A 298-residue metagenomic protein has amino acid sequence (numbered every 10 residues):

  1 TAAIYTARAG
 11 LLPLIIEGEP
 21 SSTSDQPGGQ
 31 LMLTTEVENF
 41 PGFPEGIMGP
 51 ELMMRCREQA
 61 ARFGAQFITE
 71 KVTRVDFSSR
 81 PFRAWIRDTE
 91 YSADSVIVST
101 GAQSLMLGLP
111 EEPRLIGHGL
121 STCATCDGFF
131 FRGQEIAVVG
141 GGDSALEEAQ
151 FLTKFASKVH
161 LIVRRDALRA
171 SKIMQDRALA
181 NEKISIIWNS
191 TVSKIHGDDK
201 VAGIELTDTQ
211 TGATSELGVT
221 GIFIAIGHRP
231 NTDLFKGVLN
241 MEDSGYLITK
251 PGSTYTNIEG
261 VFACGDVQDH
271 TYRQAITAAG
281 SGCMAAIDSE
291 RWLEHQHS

Functional and structural regions predicted by a protein language model:
T1-F63, Q134-E135, L146-K172, E242: Beta1-alpha1 glycine-rich phosphate/pyrophosphate-binding loop at the start of Rossmann-like nucleotide-binding domains
A2-A7, A145, A149, A263-C264 (+2 more regions): Small-residue (primarily alanine) positions within well-ordered alpha-helices, especially packing/interaction faces
S24, M106-L107, L146-E147, R169 (+3 more regions): Glycine/Thr-rich phosphate-binding loops of Rossmann-like dinucleotide-binding domains
R57-S79, A84-I86, Y91, T153-P251 (+1 more regions): A Rossmann-like FAD-binding core segment of flavoenzymes
F67, V98, T122, I186-W188 (+1 more regions): A structural signal for the hydrophobic beta-strands that form the central parallel beta-sheet of Rossmann-like
Q103, G108, P113-F130, I226-Y272 (+2 more regions): FAD-site-proximal beta/loop scaffold in flavoenzymes
G140-G142: Glycine-rich Rossmann-fold phosphate-binding loop(s) that bind the pyrophosphate of adenine dinucleotide cofactors
